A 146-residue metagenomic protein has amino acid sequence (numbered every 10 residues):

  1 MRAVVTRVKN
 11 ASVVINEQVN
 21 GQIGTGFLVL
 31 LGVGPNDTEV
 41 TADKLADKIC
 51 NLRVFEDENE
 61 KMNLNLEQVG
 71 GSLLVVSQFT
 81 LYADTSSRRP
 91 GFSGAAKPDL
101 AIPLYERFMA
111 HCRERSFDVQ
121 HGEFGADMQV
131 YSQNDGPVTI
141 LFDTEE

Functional and structural regions predicted by a protein language model:
A11: RNA/tRNA-interacting regions in translation and RNA-turnover enzymes
Q18-G70, Y82-A110, R115-D118: Compact, glycine-rich, soluble single-domain proteins
L45, V76, V138: Residue-level signal for inorganic ion chemistry
S87, T144-E146: Conserved, structured core segments of small domains
R113-M128, Q133: Divalent-metal-activated hydrolytic enzyme cores
Q129-D143: C-terminal edge-of-domain segments
